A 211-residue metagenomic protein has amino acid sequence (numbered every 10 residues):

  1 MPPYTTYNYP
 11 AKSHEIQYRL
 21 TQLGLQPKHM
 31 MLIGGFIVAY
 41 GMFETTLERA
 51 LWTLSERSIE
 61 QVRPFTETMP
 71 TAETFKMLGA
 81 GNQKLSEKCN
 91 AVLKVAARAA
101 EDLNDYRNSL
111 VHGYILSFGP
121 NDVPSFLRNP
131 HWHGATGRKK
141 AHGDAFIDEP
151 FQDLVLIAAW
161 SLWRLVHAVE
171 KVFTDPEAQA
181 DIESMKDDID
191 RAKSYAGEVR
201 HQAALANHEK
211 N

Functional and structural regions predicted by a protein language model:
P2-V38, T45-N211: Acidic, Ser/Thr/Gly/Pro-rich intrinsically disordered interaction regions
